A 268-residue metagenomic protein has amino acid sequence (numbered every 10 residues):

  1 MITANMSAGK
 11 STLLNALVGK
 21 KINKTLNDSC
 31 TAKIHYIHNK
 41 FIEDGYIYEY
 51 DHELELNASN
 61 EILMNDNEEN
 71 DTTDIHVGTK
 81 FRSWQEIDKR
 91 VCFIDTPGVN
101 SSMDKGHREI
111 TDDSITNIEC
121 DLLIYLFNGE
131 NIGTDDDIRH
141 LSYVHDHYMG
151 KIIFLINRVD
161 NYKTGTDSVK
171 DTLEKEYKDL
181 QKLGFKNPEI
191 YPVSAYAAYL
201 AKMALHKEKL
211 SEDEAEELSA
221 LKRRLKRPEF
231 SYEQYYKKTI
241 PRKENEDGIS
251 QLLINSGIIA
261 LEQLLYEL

Functional and structural regions predicted by a protein language model:
M1-E267: Globular "head" domains of long coiled-coil molecular machines
